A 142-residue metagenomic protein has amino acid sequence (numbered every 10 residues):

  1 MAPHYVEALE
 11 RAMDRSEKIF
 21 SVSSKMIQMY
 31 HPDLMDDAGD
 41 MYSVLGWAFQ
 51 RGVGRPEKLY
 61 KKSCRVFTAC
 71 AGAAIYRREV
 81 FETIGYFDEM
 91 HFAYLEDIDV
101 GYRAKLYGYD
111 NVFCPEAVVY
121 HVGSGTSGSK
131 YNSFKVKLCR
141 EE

Functional and structural regions predicted by a protein language model:
A2-W47: Conserved donor NDP-sugar-binding/catalytic core segment of glycosyltransferases
P3-H4, Y30, G52, I84-G85 (+1 more regions): Activation segment
H4, L9, F67-V118: A short, conserved alpha-helix in the catalytic core of glycosyltransferases
I19, M35, A48, V66 (+2 more regions): Short clusters of hydrophobic/aromatic residues that line enzyme substrate/ligand-binding pockets
S21-M29, R51, C114-P115, V122: Short glycine/serine/threonine-enriched helix-capping/active-site loop that flanks the nucleotide-sugar donor pocket
S24, S43-F67, E82: Short, flexible, basic/aromatic active-site loop/helix in glycosyltransferases
K25-I27, G54, G72, D97 (+2 more regions): Short, solvent-exposed coil/turn elements at secondary-structure transition points
Y107-E142: Active-site-adjacent helix/loop segment of glycosyltransferases that harbors family-specific signature motifs
